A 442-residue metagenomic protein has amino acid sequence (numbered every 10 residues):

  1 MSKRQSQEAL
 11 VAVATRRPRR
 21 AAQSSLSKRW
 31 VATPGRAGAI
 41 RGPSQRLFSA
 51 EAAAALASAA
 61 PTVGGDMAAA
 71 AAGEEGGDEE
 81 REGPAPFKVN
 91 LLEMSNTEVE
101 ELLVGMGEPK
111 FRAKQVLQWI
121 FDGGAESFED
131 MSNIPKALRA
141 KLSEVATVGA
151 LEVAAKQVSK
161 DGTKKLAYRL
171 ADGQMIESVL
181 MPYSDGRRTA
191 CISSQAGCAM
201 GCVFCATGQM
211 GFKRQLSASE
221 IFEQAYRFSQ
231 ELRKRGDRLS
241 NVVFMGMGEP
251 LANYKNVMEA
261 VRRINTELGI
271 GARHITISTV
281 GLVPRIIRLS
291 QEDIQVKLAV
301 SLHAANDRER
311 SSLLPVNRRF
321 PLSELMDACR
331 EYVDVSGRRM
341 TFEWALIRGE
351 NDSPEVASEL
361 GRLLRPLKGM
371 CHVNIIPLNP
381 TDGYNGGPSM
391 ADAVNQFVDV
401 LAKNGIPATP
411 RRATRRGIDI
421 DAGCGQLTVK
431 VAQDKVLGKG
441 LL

Functional and structural regions predicted by a protein language model:
M1-I176, P182, R330-R339, W344-L442: Auxiliary Fe-S-binding modules of radical SAM enzymes
N96, A199, L282-P284, D307 (+1 more regions): Alpha-helix N-cap/helix-start and coil->helix boundary motif
S159, S193-S194, S278, S301: Short linear Ser/Thr-Pro motifs
K164, I176, R188-I192, M200 (+1 more regions): Generic beta-strand structural signal
P182-Y226: Canonical Radical SAM [4Fe-4S] cluster-binding loop centered on the CxxxCxxC motif and its immediate flanking residues
S229-A408: Conserved AdoMet/S-adenosylmethionine-binding subsite of the radical SAM
